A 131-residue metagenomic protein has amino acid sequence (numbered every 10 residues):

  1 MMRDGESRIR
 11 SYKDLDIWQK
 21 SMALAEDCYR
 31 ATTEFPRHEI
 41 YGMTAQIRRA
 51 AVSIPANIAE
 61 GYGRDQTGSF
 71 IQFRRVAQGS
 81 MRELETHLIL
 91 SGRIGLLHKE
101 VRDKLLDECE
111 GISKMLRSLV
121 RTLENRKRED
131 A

Functional and structural regions predicted by a protein language model:
M1-A131: Amphipathic alpha-helical assembly/interaction segments
